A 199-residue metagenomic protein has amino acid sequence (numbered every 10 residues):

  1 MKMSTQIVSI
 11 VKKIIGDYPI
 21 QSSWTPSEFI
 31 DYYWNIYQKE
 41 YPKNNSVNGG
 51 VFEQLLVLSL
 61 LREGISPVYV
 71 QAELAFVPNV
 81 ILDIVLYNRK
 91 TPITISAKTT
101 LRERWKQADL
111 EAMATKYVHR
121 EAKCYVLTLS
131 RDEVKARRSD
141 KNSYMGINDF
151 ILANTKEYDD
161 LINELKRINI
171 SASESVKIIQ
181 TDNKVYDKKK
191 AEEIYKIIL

Functional and structural regions predicted by a protein language model:
M1-S59, E63-G64: Interdomain/boundary linker segments immediately adjacent to catalytic/signaling cores
G64-F76: Short, well-structured beta-strand/strand-turn elements
L74, K98-T100, T155-E157: Short, acidic/turn-prone active-site loops that include or flank metal/cofactor- and phosphate-binding residues
L74-V85: Beta-rich nucleic-acid/ligand-interaction surfaces
V85-T94: Active-site beta-strand-loop-beta-strand hairpin of nuclease catalytic cores that positions key catalytic residues
S96-L152: Catalytic cores of nucleic-acid endonucleases
R131-L199: Domain-level recognition of nuclease-like catalytic cores that cleave nucleotide substrates
